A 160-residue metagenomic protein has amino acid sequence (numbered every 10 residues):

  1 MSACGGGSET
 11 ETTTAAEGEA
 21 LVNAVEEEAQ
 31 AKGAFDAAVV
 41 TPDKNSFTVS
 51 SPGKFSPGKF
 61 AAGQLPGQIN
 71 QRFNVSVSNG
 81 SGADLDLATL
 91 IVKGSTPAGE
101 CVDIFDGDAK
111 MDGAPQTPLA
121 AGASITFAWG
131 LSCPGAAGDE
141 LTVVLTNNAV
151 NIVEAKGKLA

Functional and structural regions predicted by a protein language model:
A3-A15: Bacterial lipoprotein signal-peptidase II cleavage site
T13-T48: N-terminal low-complexity, Pro/Thr/Ser-rich intrinsically disordered segments that act as propeptides or flexible
G33-F35, S56-A61, K110-P115, F127: Short structured motifs
F35-Q68: Low-complexity, acidic Ser/Thr/Pro/Gly-rich terminal tails and inter-domain linkers that flank the onset of structured
L65, G80-S124, V153-A155, L159: The feature marks short-to-medium sequence segments in extracytoplasmic or secretory-pathway proteins
Q71-N79: Short, well-ordered beta-strand segments enriched in hydrophobic/aromatic residues
S78-A83, P134-A136: Short solvent-exposed strand-capping/beta-turn motif centered on an Asx-Ser/Thr pair
A120-A160: Surface-exposed edge beta-strand/loop patches
